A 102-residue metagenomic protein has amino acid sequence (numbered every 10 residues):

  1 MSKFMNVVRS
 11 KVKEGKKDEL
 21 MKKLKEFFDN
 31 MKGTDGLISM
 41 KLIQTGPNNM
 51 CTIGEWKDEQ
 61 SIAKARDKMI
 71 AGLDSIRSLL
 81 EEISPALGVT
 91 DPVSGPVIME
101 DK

Functional and structural regions predicted by a protein language model:
S2, R9-K11, I38-C51, S75-K102: Glycine-rich beta-strand-turn "strand-cap" elements at beta-sheet edges
S2-F4, G33-T34: Short, flexible segments with low predicted structural confidence
K11-K22: Short, surface-exposed ligand-recognition loops at beta-strand->loop->(often short) alpha-helix junctions that present
K13-G15, T45, K57-E59: Short coil/turn motifs at secondary-structure junctions
D18-L20, T52, I62-K64, K102: Short acidic, gly/pro-rich beta-turn/loop elements at beta-sheet edges and active-site/ligand-binding grooves
E19-L20, N48, G72: Alpha-helical protein-protein interaction elements
E26-S39, E55-D91: An amphipathic, aromatic/His-enriched active-site/gating alpha helix that lines ligand/cofactor pockets
